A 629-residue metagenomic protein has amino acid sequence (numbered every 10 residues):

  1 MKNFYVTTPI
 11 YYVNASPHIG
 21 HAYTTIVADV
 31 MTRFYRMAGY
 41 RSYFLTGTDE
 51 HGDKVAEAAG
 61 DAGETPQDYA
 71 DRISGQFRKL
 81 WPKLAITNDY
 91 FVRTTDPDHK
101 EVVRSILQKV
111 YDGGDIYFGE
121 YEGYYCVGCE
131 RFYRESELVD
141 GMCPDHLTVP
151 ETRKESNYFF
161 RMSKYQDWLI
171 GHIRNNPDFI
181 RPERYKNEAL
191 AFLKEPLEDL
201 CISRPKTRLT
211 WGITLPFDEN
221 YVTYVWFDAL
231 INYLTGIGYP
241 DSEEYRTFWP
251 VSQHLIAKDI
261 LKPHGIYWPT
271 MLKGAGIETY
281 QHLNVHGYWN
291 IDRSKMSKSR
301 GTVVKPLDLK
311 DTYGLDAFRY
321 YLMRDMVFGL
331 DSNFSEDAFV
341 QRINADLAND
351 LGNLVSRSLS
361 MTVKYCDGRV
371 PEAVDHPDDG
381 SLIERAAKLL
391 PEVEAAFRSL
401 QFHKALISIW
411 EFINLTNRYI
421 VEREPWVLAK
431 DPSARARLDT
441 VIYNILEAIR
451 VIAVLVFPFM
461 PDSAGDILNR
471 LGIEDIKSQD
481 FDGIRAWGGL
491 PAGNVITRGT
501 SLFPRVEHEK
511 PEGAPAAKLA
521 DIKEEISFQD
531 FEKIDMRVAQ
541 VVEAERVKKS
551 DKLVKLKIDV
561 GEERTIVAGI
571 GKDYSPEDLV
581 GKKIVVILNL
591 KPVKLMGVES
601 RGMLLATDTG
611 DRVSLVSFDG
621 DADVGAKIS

Functional and structural regions predicted by a protein language model:
M1-I73, F91-Q108, D112, C129 (+5 more regions): N-terminal catalytic cores of NTP/NDP-binding nucleotidyl/phosphoryl-transfer enzymes
M1-T46, D98-V102, R153-K364, I407-I409: Structured secondary-structure scaffolds
I73-T87: A glycine-rich helix N-cap at a beta->alpha junction
L84-R93, Y111-Y124, S136-E137, E151-R153 (+3 more regions): Short secondary-structure capping/junction motifs at helix and strand boundaries
G113-Q166, I170: Cys/His-rich short segments
F118, L330, A338-D375, R385-G489 (+2 more regions): Helix-rich, typically C-terminal accessory recognition domains appended to large enzymatic cores
I467-E532: Intrinsic disorder at enzyme termini
G513-S629: Phosphate-backbone binding interfaces of nucleic-acid-interacting proteins
